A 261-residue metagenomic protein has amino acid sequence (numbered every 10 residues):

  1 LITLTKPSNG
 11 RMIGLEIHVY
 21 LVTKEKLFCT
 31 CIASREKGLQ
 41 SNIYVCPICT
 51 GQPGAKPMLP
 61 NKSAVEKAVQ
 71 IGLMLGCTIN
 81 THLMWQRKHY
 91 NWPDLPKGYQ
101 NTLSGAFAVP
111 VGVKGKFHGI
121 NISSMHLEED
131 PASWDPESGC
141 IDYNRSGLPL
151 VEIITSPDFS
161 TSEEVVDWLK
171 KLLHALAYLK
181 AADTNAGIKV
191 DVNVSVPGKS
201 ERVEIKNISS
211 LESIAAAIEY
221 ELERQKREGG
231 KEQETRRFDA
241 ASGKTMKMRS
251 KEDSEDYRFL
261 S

Functional and structural regions predicted by a protein language model:
I2-S261: Basic, nucleic-acid-interacting segments
